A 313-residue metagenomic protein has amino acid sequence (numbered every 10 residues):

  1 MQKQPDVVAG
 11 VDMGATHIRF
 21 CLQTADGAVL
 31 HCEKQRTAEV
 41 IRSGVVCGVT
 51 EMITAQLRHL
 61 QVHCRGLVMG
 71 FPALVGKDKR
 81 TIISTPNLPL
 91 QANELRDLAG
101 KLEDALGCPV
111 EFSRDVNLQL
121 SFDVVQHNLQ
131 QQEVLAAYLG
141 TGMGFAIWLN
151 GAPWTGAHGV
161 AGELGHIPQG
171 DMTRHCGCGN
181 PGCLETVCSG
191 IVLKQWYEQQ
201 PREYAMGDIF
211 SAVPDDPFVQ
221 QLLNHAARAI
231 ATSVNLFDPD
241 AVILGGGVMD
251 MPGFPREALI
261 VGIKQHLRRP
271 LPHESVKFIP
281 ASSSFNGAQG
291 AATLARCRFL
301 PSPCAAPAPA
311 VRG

Functional and structural regions predicted by a protein language model:
M1-Q4, Q91, N128-L129, V134 (+1 more regions): Nucleotide/phosphate-binding catalytic cleft detector across ATP-hydrolyzing and phosphate-transferring enzymes
Q2-E51, T81-S84: Short glycine-rich, Thr/Ser-proximal phosphate-binding strand/loop in the N-terminal lobe of ATP-dependent enzymes
G10, C21, V68-G70, I243-G245: Short, well-ordered beta-strand segments
T16, P72-V75, G140-G142, V248-M249: Short glycine-rich anion-binding loops that position phosphate/pyrophosphate groups of nucleotides and phosphorylated
Q23, C32-E33, I41-R42, E103 (+3 more regions): Glycine/GP-enriched mid-protein hinge/lid loop-to-helix segment characteristic of carbohydrate kinases
Q23, S113-V124, G253-F254, A258-G313: Glycine-rich phosphate-binding/hydrolytic loop that grips phosphoryl groups
K34, E39-L60, L184-T186, V192-I243 (+2 more regions): Adenine-nucleotide phosphate-binding core of ATP-dependent small-molecule kinases
A38, S43, C47-T50, H63-L67 (+2 more regions): Glycine-rich phosphate-binding loop and adjoining helix at the ATP-binding site of ATP-dependent phosphoryl-transfer
